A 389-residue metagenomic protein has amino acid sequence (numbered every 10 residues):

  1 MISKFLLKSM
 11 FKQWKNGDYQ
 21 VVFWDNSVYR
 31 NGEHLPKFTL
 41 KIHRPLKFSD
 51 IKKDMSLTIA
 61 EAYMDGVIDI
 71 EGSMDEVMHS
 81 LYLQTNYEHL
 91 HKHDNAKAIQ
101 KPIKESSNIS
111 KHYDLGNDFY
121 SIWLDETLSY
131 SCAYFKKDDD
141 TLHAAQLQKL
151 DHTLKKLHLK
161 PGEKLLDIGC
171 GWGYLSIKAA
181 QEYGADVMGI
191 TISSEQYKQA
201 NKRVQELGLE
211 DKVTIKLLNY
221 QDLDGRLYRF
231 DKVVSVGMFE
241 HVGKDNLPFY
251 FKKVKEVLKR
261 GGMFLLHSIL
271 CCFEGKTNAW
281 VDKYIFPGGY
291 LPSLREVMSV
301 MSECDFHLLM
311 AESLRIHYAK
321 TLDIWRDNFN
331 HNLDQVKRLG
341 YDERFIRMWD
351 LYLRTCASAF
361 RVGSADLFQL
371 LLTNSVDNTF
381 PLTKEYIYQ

Functional and structural regions predicted by a protein language model:
M1-D140, A144-Q146, H152: Feature captures hydrophobic
P161-G169: Conserved class I S-adenosyl-L-methionine
W172-Y183: Conserved SAM-binding loop of SAM-dependent methyltransferases across substrates and taxa, primarily the Class I
L207-D222: Conserved SAM-binding strand-loop segment of SAM-dependent methyltransferases
Q221-V233: A short acidic, Gly/Pro-enriched loop at the edge of an enzyme's catalytic core that lines a small-molecule cofactor
P248-G261: A short glycine-rich, Lys/Arg-flanked "PGG" loop and its adjoining helix->strand segment in the class I
G261-I269: Conserved beta-strand signature within the Rossmann-like core of class I S-adenosyl-L-methionine
I269-F380, I387-Q389: Substrate-binding/catalytic lobe of Class I Rossmann-like enzymes that use SAM or dcSAM, i.e., the mid-to-C-terminal
